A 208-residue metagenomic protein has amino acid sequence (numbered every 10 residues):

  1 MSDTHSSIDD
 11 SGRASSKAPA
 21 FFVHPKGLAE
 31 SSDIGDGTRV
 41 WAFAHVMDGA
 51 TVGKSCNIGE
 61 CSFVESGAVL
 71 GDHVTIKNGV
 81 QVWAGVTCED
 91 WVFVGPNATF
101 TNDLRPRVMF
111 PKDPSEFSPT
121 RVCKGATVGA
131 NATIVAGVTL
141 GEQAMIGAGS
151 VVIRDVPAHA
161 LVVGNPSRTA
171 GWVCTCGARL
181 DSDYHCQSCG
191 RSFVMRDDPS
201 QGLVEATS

Functional and structural regions predicted by a protein language model:
D3-P25, D33-I34, V40-T139, P166 (+2 more regions): Flexible, glycine/small-residue-enriched loop-and-beta-strand segment within the central core of proteins
P119, D183-C186: A general structural signal for well-ordered alpha-helical segments in protein cores
Q143-A178: Short, charged low-complexity linear segments at domain edges
T169, A178-D181, S192-M195: Cys/His-rich microdomains that often coordinate metals
C174, C186-C189: Short cysteine-rich clusters marking metal-coordination/redox-active sites
R191-S208: Short microdomains enriched in Cys/His and/or Lys/Arg
